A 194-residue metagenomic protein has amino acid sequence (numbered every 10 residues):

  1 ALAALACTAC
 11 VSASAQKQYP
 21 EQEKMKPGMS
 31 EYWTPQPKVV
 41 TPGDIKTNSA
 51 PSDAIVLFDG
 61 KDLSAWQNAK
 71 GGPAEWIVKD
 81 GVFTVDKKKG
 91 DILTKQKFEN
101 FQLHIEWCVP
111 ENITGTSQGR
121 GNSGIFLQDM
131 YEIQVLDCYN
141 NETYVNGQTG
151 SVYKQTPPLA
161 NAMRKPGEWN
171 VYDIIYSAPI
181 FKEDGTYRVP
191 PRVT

Functional and structural regions predicted by a protein language model:
A1-Q16: Bacterial Sec-dependent N-terminal signal peptides
A15-T194: Carbohydrate-interacting regions of secretory-pathway proteins
